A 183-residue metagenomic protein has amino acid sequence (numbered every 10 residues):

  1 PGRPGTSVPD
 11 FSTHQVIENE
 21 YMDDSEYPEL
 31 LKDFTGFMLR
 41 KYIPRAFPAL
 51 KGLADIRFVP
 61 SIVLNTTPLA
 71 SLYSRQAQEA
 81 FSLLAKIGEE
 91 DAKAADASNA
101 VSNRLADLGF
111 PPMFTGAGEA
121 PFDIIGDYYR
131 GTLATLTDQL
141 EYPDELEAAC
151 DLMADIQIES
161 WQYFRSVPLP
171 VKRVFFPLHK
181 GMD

Functional and structural regions predicted by a protein language model:
P1-D183: Catalytic cores of TIM-barrel enzymes
